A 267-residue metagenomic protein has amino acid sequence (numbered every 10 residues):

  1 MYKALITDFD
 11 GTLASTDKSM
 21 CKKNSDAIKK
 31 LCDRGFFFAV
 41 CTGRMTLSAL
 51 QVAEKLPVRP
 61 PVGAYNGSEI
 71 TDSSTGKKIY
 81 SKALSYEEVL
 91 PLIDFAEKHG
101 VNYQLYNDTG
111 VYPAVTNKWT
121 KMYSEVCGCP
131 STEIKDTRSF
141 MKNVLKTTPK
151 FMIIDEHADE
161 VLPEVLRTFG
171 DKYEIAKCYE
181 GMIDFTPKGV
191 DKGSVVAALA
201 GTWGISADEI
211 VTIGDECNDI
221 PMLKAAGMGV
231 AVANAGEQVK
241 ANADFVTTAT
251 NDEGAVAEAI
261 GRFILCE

Functional and structural regions predicted by a protein language model:
M1-A4, C21, D184-E267: Mg2+-dependent phosphoryl-transfer enzymes with acidic/Ser/Thr/Gly-rich catalytic loops
Y2-D17: Asp-based phosphoryl-transfer active-site loop
D17-T120: Active-site phosphate-binding/coordination module
L31, T42, N66, F151 (+3 more regions): Residue-level signal for inorganic ion chemistry
G35-A39, R59-P60, P149-F151, D208-E209 (+1 more regions): Short active-site oxyanion
L56-V58, Y65-N66, T168-D171, A225-A226 (+1 more regions): Short, structured coil segments at secondary-structure junctions
R59-Y65, K82, E174-K177, G229-A233 (+1 more regions): Short hydrophobic/aromatic-enriched beta-strand-loop microsegments
F95, H99-I213, N234: Conserved acidic, metal-coordinating active-site core of Asp-based, Mg2+-dependent phosphoryl-transfer enzymes
